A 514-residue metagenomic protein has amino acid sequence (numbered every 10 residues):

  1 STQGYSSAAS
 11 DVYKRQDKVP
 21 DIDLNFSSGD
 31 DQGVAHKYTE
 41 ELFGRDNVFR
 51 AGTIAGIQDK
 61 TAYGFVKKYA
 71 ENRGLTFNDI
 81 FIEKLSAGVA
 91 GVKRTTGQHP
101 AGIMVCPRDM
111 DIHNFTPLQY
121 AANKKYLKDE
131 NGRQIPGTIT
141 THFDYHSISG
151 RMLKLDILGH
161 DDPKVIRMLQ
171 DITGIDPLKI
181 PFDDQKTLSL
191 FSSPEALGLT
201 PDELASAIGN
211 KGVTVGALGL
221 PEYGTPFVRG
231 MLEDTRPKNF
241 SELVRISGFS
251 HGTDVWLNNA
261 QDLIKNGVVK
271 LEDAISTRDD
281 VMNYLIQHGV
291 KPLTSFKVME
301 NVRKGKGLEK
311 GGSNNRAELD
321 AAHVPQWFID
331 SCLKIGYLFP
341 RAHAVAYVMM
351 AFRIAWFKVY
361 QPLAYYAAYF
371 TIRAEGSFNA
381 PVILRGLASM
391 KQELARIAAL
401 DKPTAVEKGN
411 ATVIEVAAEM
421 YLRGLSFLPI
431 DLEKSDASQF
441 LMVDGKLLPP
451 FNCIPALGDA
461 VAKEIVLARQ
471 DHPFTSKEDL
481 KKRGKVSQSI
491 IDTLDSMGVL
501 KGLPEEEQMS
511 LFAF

Functional and structural regions predicted by a protein language model:
S1, S7-F514: Noncatalytic, beta-rich nucleic-acid-contacting surfaces in large DNA/RNA-processing enzymes
